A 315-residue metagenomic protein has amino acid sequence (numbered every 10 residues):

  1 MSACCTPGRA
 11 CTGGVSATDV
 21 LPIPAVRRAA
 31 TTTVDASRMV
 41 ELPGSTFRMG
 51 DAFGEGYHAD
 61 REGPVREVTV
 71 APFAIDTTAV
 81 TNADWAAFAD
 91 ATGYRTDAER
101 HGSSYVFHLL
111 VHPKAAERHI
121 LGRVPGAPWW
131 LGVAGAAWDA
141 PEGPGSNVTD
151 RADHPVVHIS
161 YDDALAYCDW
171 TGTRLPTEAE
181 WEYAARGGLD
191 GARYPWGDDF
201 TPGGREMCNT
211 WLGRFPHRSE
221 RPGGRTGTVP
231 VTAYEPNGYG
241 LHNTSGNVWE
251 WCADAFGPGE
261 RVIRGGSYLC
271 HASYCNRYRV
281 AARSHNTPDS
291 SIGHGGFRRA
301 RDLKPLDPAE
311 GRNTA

Functional and structural regions predicted by a protein language model:
A3-T32: N-terminal pre-domain segments of enzymes
R27-A29, E55-P64, V124-G126, R283-P288: Short, P/G- and charge-enriched loop/turn segments at secondary-structure junctions
T31-A36, V40-E41: GGW-centered surface loops in extracellular recognition modules
E41-L42, T46-R48, A52-F53, R95 (+4 more regions): Functional-site microenvironments in short loops/helix caps that host divalent-cation chemistry
F47, A52-A71, P144-G145: Short, conserved catalytic-motif segment at the N-terminal edge
T81: Acidic-aromatic/histidine active-site loop/patch
G293-D307: Short, structured beta-strand segments at or near domain termini in extracellular proteins/domains
